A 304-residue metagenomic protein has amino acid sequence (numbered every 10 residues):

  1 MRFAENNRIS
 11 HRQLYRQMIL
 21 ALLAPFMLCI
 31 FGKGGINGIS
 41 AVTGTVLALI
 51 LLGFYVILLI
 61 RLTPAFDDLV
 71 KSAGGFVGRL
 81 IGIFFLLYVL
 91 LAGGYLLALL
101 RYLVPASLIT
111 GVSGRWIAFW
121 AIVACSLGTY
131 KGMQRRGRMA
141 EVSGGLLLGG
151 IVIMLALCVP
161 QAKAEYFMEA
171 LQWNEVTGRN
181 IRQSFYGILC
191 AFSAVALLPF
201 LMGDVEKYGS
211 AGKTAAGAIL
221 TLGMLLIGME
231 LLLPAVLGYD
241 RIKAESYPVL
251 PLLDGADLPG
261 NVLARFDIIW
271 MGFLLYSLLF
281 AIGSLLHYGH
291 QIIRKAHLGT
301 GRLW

Functional and structural regions predicted by a protein language model:
M1-H11: Short, Lys/Arg-rich, polar N-terminal cytosolic tail immediately upstream of the first transmembrane signal-anchor
S10-G32, G44, A48, L52-Y55 (+8 more regions): Hydrophobic, membrane-embedded alpha-helices of multi-pass small-molecule transporters
M27-W116, W120-V123: Membrane helical hairpin/interfacial module
G35, V70-G75, L171-V176, P259-R265: Helix-boundary and loop/linker segments of multi-pass membrane transporters
G94-A98, C158-F167, A235-S246: Membrane-helix interface motif
L97-R115, G203-L225, S284-W304: Helix-loop-helix connectors at the membrane interface of multi-pass transporters/channels
R115, G128-C158: Membrane-interface loop-to-helix entry segments
V236-F266: Membrane-interface interhelical connector segments
